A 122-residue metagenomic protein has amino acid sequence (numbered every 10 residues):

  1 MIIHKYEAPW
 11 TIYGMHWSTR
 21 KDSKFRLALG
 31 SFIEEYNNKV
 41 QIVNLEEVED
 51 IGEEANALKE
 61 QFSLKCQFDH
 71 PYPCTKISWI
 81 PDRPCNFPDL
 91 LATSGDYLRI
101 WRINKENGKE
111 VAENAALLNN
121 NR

Functional and structural regions predicted by a protein language model:
M1-R122: WD40 beta-propeller repeat fold
